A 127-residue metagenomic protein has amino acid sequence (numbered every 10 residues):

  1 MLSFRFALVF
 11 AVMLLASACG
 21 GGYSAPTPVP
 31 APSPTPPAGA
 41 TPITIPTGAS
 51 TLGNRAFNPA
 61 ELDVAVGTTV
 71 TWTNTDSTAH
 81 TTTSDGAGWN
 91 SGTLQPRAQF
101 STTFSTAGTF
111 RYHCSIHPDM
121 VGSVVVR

Functional and structural regions predicted by a protein language model:
L2-F4, L8, M13-R127: Extracytoplasmic copper-binding redox domains, predominantly the cupredoxin/blue-copper superfamily
